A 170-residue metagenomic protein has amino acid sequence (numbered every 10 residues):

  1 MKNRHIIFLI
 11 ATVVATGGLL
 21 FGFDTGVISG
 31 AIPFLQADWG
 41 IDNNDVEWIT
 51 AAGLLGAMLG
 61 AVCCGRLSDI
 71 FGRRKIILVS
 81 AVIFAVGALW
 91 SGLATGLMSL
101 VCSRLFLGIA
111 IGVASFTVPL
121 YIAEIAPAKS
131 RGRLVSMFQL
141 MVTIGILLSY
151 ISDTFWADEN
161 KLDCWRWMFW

Functional and structural regions predicted by a protein language model:
M1-W170: Transmembrane-helix signature of 12-pass secondary carriers
